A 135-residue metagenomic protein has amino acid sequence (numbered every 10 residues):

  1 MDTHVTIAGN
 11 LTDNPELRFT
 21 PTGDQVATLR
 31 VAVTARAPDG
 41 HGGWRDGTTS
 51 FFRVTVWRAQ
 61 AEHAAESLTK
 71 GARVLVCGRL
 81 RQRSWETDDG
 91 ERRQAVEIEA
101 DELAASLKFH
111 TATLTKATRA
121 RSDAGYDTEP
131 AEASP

Functional and structural regions predicted by a protein language model:
M1-T3, R18-T22, G40-W44, E66 (+2 more regions): Acidic, gly/ser/pro-rich intrinsically disordered tails
T3, Q25, T48, A72 (+1 more regions): Residue-level preference for beta-strand/loop junctions
V5-L11, V31, K70-Q82, A100: OB-fold and OB-like beta-barrel modules that bind single-stranded nucleic acids
T12, E16-R18, W57, R81 (+2 more regions): Conserved positions in beta-strands of structured domains
F19-A32, Q94-V96: Short aromatic-glycine-enriched beta-strand elements
H41-E66: A beta-strand/beta-hairpin structural motif
W57-R92, S106: Beta-rich strand-turn-strand
Q94-A105: A short hydrophobic beta-strand segment most commonly corresponding to one strand of the jelly-roll/cupin
